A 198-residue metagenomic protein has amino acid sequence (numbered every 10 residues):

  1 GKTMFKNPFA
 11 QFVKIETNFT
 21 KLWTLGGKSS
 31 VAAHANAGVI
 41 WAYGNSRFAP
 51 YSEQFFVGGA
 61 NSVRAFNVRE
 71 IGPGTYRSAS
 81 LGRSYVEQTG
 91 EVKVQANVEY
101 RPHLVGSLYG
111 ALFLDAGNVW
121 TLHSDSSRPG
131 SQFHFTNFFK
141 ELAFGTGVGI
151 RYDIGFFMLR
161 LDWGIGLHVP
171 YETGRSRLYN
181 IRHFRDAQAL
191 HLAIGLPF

Functional and structural regions predicted by a protein language model:
G1-H103, L112-N137, S176: C-terminal outer-membrane beta-barrel translocator/porin domains of Gram-negative envelope proteins and their
K21-W23, Y100-P102, Y152-I154, I165 (+1 more regions): Residue-level signature of outer-membrane beta-barrel architecture
G26-V31, G106-G110, Y152-R160: Repeated loop/turn-to-beta-strand initiation elements of outer-membrane beta-barrel proteins
D115-G117, L122, G147, R151 (+2 more regions): Flexible, small/polar- and glycine-enriched "cap/hinge" segments at structural transition points
R128-I154: Strand-loop-strand
Y152-G155, R182-F198: Outer-membrane beta-barrel "beta-signal"
R160-G164, R185: A carboxyl-terminal module marker
E172-R177, H183: Outer-membrane beta-barrel translocator/channel fold
